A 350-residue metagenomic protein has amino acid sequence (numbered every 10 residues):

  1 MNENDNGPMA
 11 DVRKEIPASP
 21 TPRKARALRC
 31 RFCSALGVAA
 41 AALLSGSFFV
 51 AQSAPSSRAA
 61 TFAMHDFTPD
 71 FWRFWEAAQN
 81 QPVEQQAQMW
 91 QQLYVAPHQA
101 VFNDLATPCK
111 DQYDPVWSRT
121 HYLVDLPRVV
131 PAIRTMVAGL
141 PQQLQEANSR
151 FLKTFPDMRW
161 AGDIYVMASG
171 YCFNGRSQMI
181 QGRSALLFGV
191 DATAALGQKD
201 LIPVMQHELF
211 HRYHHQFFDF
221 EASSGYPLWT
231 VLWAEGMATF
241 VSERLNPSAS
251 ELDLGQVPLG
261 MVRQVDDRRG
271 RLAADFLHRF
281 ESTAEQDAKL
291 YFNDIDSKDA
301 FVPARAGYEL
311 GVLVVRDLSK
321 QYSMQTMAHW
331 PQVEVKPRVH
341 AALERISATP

Functional and structural regions predicted by a protein language model:
M1-C30: N-terminal secretory signal peptides that target proteins for export/translocation
A35-S47: Bacterial N-terminal signal peptides
L44-S57: Bacterial Sec-dependent signal peptides at the C-terminal "C-region" and cleavage site
A54-Y113: N-terminal mature-domain "stem" immediately C-terminal to a signal peptide or N-terminal signal-anchor/transmembrane
M89-R134, E146-R150, T154, V302-R305 (+1 more regions): Compact alpha-helical subdomains of small soluble proteins
W117-Q256: Acidic/His-rich structured neighborhood in mature extracellular/periplasmic domains
G255-G270: Small-residue-rich helix-loop
R271-P350: Pan-zinc metallopeptidase signature
